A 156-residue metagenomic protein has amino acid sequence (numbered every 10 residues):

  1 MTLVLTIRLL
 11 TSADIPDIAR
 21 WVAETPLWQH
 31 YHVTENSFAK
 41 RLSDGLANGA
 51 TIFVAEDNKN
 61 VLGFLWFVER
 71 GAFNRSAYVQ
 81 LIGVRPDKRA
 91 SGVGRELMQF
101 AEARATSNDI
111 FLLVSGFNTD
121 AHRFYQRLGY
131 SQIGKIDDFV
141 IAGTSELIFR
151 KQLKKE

Functional and structural regions predicted by a protein language model:
L5, L9-R89, M98-F100, R104 (+1 more regions): Acetyl-CoA-dependent GNAT
R89, L112-H122, D138-T144: Conserved beta-strand-loop-alpha-helix junction that forms the acyl-donor binding cleft
G92: Glycine-rich phosphate-binding loop
R95: Residues forming the Rossmann-fold NAD(P)(H) cofactor-binding site
M98, A105-G116: Conserved GNAT acetyl-CoA-binding A-motif
Y125, Y130: Conserved active-site tyrosine of GNAT-family acetyltransferases
A142-E156: Terminal substrate-recognition subdomain of acyl/acetyltransferases
